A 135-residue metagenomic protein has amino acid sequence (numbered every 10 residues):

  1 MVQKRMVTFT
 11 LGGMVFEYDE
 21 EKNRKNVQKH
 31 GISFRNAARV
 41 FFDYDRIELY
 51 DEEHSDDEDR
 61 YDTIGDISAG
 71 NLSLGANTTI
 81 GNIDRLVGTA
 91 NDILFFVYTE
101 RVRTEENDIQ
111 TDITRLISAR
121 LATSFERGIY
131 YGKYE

Functional and structural regions predicted by a protein language model:
M1-E135: Ribonuclease/tRNase effector modules and their secretory precursors
